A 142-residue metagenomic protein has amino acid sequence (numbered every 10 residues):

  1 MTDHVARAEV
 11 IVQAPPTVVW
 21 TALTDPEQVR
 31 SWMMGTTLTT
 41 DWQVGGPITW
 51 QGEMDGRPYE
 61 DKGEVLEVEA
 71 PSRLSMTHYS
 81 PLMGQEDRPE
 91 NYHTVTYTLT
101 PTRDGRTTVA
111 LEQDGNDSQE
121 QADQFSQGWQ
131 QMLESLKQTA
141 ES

Functional and structural regions predicted by a protein language model:
T2-H4, D55-Y59, D87-N91, R103: A generic structural micro-feature
H4-V12: Short amphipathic
R7-A8, E27-E60, P71: Short beta-edge strand/loop motif at the mouth of beta-sheet-based domains
V10, D61-E67, H93-P101: Hydrophobic/aromatic beta-strand elements that line small-molecule binding cavities or substrate pockets in beta-rich
P15, D55, A70-P71, T102-G105: Short strand-connecting beta-turns/loops that link adjacent beta-strands
I48-E53, M76-P81, L111-Q113: Short beta-strand segments that buttress and anchor functional surface loops
M83-Q130: Beta-strand/loop substructures that line and gate deep hydrophobic ligand-binding cavities in soluble
